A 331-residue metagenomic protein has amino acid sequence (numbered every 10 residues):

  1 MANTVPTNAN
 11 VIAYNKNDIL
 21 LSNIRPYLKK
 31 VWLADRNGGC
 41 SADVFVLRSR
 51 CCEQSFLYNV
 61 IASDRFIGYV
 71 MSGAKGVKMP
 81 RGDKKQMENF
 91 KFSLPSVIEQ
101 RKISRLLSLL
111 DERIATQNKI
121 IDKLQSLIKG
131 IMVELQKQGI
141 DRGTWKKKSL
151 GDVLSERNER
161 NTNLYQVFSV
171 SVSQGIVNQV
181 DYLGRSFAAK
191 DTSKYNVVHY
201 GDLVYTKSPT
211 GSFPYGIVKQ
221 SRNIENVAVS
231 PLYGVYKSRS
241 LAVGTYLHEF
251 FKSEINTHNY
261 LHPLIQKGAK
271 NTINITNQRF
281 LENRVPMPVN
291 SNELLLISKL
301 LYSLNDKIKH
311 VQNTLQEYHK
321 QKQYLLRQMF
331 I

Functional and structural regions predicted by a protein language model:
M1-F92, G151-P288: DNA target-recognition domains and sequence-specific DNA-contacting regions of bacterial/archaeal
L94-D152, P286-I331: Amphipathic alpha-helical coiled-coil/heptad-repeat segments
